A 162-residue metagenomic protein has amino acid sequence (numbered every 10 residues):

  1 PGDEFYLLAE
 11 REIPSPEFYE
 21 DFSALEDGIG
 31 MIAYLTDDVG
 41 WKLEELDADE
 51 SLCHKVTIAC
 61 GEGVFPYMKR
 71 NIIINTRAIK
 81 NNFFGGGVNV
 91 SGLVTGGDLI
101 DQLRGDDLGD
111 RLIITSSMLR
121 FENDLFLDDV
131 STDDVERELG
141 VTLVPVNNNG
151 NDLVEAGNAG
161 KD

Functional and structural regions predicted by a protein language model:
P1-D162: Auxiliary Fe-S-binding modules of radical SAM enzymes
